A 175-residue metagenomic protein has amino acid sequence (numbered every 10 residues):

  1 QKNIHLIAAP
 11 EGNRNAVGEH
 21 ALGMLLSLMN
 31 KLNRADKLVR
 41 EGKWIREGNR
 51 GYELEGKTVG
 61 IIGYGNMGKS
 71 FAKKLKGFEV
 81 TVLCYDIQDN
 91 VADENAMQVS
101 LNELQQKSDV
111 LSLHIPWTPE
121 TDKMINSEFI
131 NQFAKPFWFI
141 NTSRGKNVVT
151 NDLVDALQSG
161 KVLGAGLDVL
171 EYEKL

Functional and structural regions predicted by a protein language model:
H5-L6, T81: Residue-level detector of anion-binding/catalytic polar loops
L6-I7, P136-L175: Rossmann-like dinucleotide-binding domain for NAD(H)/NADP(H)
A9-T58, S70-K73: Phosphate-binding beta-alpha-beta segment of Rossmann-like dinucleotide-binding domains, i.e., the NAD(P)
E11-R14, Q88, L104, G145 (+1 more regions): Short, acidic/turn-prone active-site loops that include or flank metal/cofactor- and phosphate-binding residues
A16, S70, E120, V148-N151: Residues that form or flank phosphate/diphosphate-binding pockets in enzymes that use nucleotide phosphates
A16-E19, D93-N95, D109, K174-L175: Short, charged, surface-exposed secondary-structure boundary motifs
E47-K135: Rossmann-like dinucleotide/phosphate-binding beta-alpha-beta segment
